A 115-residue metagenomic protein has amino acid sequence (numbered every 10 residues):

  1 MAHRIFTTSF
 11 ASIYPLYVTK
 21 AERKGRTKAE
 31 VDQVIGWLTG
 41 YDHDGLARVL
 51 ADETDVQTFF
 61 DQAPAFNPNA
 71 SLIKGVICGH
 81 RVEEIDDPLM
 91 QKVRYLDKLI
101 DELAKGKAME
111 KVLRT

Functional and structural regions predicted by a protein language model:
M1-T115: A charge-rich, low-complexity, intrinsically flexible signal that marks solvent-exposed coils, linkers, repeats
